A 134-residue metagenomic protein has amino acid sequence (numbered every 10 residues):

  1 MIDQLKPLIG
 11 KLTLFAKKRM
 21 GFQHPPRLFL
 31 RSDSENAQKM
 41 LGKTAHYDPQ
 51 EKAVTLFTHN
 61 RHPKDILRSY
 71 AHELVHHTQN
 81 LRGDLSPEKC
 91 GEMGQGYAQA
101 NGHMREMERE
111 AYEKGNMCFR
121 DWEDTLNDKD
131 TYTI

Functional and structural regions predicted by a protein language model:
M1-Q50: Auxiliary, metal-adjacent structural segments of Zn-dependent hydrolase domains
L5-T13, A71, M104-E108, Y112-G115: A structural signal for well-ordered alpha-helical scaffolds and beta->alpha junctions
Q23, D84-L85, T125-K129: Short, polar/charged, Gly/Pro-enriched helix-capping and turn/loop motifs at alpha-helix termini and inter-helix linkers
A53-Y70: Short pre-active-site segment immediately N-terminal to the catalytic Zn-binding motif
P63-R68, N80-E113: Post-HEXXH active-site segment of zinc metalloproteases
A71-Q79: Short active-site segment of divalent metal-dependent hydrolases/proteases that encodes the spacing between
E108, E113-I134: Long, well-structured alpha-helical subdomains associated with metal-dependent extracellular/ecto-lumenal hydrolases
